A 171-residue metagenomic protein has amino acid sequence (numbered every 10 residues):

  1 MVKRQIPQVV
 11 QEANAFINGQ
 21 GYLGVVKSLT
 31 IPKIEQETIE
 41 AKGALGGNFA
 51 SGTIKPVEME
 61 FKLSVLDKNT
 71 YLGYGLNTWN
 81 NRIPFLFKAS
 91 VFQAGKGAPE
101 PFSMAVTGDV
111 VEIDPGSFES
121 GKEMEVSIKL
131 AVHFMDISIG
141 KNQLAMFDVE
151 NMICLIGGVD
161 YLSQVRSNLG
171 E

Functional and structural regions predicted by a protein language model:
M1-K68, T107-F118, I156-G170: Solvent-exposed edge beta-strands and adjacent loop segments that serve as assembly or binding interfaces
I6-E12, N80-L86, A131-V132: A short, compositionally biased
T38-A44, R82-I83, S90, E123 (+1 more regions): Eukaryotic N-proximal low-complexity acidic segments or loops
S51-K55, N77-N81, A98-E100, S120-M124: A generic structural micro-feature
E58-K62, P84-K88, S103-A105, S127-A131: Beta-strand secondary-structure signal
K68-G73, I139: Short, conserved charged micro-motifs
Y74-M104: Short, acidic/charged, Gly/Pro-enriched secondary-structure junctions
D109-E171: Mixed-charge, glycine-accented linear interaction segment located at domain edges/termini
